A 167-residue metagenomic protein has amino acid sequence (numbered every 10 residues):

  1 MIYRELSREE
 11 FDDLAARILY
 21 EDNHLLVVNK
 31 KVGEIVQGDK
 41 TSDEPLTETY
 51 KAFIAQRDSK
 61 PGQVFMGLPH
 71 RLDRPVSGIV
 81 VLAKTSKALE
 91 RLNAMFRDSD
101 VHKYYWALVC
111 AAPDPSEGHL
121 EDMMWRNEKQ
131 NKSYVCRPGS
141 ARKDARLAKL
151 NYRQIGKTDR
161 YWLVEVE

Functional and structural regions predicted by a protein language model:
M1-E167: RNA pseudouridine synthases
